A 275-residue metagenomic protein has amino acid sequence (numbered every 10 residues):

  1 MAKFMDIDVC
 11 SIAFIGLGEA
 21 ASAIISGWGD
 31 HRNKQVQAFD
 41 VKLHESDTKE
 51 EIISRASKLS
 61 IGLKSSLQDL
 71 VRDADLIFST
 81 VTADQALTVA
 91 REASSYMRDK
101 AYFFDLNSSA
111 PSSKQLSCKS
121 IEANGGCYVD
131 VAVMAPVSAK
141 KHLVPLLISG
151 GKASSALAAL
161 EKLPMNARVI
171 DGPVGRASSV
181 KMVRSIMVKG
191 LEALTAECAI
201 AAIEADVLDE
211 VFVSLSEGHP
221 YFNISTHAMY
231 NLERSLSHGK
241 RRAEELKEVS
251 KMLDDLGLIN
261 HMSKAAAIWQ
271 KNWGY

Functional and structural regions predicted by a protein language model:
M1-R72: NAD(P)+-binding Rossmann beta1-loop-alpha1 motif at the extreme N-terminus of oxidoreductases
V9, S60, D73-A74, K100 (+2 more regions): Short, well-ordered alpha-helix to beta-strand connector turns
I15, F39, S79-T80, V131: The conserved SAM/SAH-binding core of class I Rossmann-like methyltransferase domains, concentrating on the hydrophobic
V36, L63, C127-V129, A167 (+1 more regions): Hydrophobic beta-strand scaffold residues
L67-C127: Rossmann-fold NAD(P) dinucleotide-binding segment
S109-A110, Q115-K189: Rossmann-fold dinucleotide-binding core
V180-A265, W269-Y275: Helical "substrate-binding/catalytic lid" subdomain of Rossmann-like NAD(P)-dependent dehydrogenases/reductases
